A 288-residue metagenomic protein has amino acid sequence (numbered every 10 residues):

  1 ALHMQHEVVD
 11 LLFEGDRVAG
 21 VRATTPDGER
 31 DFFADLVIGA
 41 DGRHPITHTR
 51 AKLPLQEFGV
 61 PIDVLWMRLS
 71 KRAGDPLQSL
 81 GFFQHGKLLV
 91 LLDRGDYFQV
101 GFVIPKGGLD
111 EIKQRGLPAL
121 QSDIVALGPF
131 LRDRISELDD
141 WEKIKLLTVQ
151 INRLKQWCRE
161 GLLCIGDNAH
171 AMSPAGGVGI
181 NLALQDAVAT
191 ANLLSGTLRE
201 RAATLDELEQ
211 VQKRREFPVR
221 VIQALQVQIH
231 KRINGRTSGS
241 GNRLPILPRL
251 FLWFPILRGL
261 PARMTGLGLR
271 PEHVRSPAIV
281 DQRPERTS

Functional and structural regions predicted by a protein language model:
H3: General small-molecule cofactor/ligand-binding pocket signal
H6-D10, D16-V149, R153-C158: Conserved FAD-binding catalytic core of PHBH/FMO-like flavoproteins
A40, G166-D167, Q185: Active-site flanking residues adjacent to catalytic metal/cofactor-binding acidic residues
L88, V149-L154, A169-N181, F217 (+1 more regions): Glycine-rich phosphate/pyrophosphate-binding beta-alpha loops
Q99, V178, Q185, Q223-Q226: Glutamine-centric residue-chemistry signal
L147-I165, R220-V221, S238: FAD-binding beta-loop-beta segment adjacent to the flavin cofactor pocket
N181-L182, A189: PLP-dependent aminotransferase class I/II
N192-S288: C-terminal helical "tail/cap" subdomain of flavin- and related membrane-associated enzymes
